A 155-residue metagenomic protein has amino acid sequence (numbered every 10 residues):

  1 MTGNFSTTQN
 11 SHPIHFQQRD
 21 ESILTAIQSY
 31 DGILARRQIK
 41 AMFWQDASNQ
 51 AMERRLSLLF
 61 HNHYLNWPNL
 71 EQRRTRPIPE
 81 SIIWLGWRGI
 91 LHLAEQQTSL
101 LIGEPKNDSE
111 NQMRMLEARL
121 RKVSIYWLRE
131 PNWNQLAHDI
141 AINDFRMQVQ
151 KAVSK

Functional and structural regions predicted by a protein language model:
M1-E130: Nuclease-adjacent, charged terminal/linker segments that flank catalytic cores
R121-K155: Acidic-basic catalytic patches of nuclease active cores, encompassing PD-(D/E)XK and other metal-cofactor nuclease
